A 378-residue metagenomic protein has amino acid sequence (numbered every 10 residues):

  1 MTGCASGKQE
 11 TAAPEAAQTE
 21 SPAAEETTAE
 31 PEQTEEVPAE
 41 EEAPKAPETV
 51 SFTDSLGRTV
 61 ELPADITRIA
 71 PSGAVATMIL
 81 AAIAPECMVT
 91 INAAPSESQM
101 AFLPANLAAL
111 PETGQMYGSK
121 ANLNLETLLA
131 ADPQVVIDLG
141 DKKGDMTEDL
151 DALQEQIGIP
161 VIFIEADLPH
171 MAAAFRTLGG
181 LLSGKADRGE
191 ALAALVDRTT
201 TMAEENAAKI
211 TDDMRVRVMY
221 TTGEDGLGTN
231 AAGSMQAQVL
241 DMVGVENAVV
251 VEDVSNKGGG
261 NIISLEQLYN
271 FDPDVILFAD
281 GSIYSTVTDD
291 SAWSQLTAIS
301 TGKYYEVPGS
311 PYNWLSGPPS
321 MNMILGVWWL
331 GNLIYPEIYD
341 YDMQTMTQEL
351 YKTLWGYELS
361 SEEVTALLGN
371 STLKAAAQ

Functional and structural regions predicted by a protein language model:
T2-G3: C-terminal motif of bacterial Sec signal peptides marking the signal peptidase cleavage site
K8-P47: Low-complexity, Pro/Thr/Ser/Glu-rich flexible segments characteristic of extracytoplasmic/periplasmic regions
T49-F52, T59-E61, E148-G228, P308-S371 (+1 more regions): Extracytoplasmic substrate-binding proteins
S55-G57, T113-E126, D253-L265: Short helix-initiation/N-cap motifs at beta->coil->alpha
A70-S72, V89-N92, V135-L139, P160-E165 (+6 more regions): Structural recognition of the beta-strand scaffold that forms the well-ordered cores of secreted hydrolase catalytic
A76-A131, V135-K143, V245-A248: A short, structured surface patch at a secondary-structure boundary
Y117, T229-G259: Alpha-helical, coiled-coil/dimerization segments enriched in small aliphatic residues
A131, V250-E306: A contiguous binding-surface segment within folded domains or other stable secondary-structure elements
